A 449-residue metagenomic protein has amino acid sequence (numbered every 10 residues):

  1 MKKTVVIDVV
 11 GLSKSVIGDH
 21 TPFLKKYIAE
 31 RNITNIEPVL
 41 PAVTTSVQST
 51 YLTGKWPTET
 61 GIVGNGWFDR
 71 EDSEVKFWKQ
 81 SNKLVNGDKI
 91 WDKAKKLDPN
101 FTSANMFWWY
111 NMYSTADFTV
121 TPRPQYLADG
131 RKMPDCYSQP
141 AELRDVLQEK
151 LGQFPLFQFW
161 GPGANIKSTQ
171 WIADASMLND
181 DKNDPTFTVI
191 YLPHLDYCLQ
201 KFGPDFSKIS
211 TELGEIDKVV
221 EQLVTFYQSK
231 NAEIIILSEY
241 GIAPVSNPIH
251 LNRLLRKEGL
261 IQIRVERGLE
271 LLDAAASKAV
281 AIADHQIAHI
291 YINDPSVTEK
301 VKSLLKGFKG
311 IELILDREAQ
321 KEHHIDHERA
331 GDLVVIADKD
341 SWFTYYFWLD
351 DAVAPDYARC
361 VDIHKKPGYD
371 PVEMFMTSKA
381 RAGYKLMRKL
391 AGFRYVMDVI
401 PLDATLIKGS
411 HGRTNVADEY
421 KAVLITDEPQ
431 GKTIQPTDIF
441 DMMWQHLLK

Functional and structural regions predicted by a protein language model:
K2-K14, Y27, Y51, A94 (+9 more regions): Beta-strand elements within well-structured catalytic alpha/beta cores of enzymes that handle phosphate/sulfate esters
V5-V9, A29-N35, V43-S49, N65-K79 (+2 more regions): Glycine-/proline-rich flexible loop or hinge segments
G11-K14, P41-A42, P57, W108-Y113 (+4 more regions): Short, solvent-exposed loop/turn segments at secondary-structure junctions
V16-D19, T115-D117, Q200-K201, V245-I249: A short acidic (Asp/Glu
I17-E59, A104: Short, structured active-site-proximal loop/turn typified by the sulfatase FGly-forming signature C/S-X-P-X-R
E37, A42-V43, W67-K83, G87-D88 (+2 more regions): Secreted, luminal/periplasmic, and some membrane-associated catalytic domains that remodel anionic oxygen-ester
K55-G203, E215, S277-I282, Q286-N293 (+6 more regions): His/Asp/Glu-rich, glycine-adjacent segments that coordinate divalent cations and/or stabilize oxyanion chemistry on
L406-L424: Short glycine/proline-rich, acidic loop/turn segments that cap or connect secondary-structure elements
